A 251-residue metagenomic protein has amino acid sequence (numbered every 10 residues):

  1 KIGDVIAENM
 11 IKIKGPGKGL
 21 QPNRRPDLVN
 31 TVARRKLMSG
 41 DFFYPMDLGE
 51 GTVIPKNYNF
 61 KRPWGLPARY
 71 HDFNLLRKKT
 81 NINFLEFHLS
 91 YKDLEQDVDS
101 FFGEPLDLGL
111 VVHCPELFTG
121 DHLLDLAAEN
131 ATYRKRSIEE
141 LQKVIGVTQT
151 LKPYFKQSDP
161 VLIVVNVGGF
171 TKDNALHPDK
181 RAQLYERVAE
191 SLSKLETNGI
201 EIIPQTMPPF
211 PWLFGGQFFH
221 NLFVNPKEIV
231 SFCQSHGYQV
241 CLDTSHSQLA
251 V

Functional and structural regions predicted by a protein language model:
K1-H71: Catalytic cores and adjacent flexible loops of soluble metabolic enzymes that perform enolate/carbanion chemistry on
I11, T244-H246: Active-site metal-binding loops of divalent metal-dependent hydrolases
V29, L126, F218: Generic anion/oxyanion-binding catalytic loop in active/binding sites
F42-F43, V111-C114, F155-S158, Q248-A250: A general structural signal for short secondary-structure boundary/capping elements
E50-G146, Q239: N-terminal pre-domain/capping segments
Y70-L75, F84-S100, T171-A175, F210-F214 (+2 more regions): Acidic-and-aromatic substrate-binding clefts and catalytic sites of carbohydrate-active enzymes
L85-S90, V165, P204, L242-T244: Conserved beta-strand positions
E129-Q239, L249: Active-site acidic/histidine proton-transfer and metal-coordination neighborhood in alpha/beta enzyme cores
